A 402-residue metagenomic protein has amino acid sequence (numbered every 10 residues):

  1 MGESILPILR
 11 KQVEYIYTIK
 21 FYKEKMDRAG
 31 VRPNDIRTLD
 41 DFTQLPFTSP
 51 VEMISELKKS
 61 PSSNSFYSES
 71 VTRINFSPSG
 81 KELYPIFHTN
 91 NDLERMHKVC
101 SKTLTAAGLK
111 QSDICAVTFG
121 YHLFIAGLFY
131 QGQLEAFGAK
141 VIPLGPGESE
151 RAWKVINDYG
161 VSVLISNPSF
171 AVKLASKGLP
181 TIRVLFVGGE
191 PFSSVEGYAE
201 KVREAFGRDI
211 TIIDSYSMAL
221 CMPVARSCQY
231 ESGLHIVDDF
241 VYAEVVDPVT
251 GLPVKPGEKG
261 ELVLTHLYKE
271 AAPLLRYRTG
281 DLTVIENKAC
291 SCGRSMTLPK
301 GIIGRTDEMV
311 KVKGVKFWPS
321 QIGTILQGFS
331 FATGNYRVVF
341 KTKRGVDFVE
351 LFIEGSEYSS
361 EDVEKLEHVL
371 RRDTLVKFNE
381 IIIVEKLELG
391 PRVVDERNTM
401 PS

Functional and structural regions predicted by a protein language model:
M1-K98, K102-A106, K110, G345-F352 (+2 more regions): Nucleotide 5′-phosphate-binding alpha/beta core
E14, Y242, L282, R337-K341 (+1 more regions): Short, surface-exposed charged micro-motifs
S49-I213, C221, A225-S227, S232-G233 (+1 more regions): Active-site phosphate/ATP/adenylate-binding loop shared across adenylate-forming ligases
E82-L83, P253, R278, K316: Short, solvent-exposed loop/turn motifs
L144, S215-S217, V246, K341 (+1 more regions): Conserved beta-strand termini and adjacent loop/short-helix elements that scaffold enzyme active sites in alpha/beta
L164, Y268-T374, F378: AMP-binding/adenylate-forming catalytic core of the ANL superfamily
S194, Y198-A289: Conserved AMP-binding/adenylate-forming
